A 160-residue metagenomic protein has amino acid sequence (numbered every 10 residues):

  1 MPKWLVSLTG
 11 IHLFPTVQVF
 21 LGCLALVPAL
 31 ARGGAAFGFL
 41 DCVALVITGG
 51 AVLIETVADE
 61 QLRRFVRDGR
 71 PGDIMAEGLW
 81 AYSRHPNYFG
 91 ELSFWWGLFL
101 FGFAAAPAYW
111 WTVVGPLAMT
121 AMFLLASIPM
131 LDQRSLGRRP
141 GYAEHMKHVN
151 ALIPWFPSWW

Functional and structural regions predicted by a protein language model:
M1-T9, D73-W80: Juxtamembrane helix-capping/reentrant segments at transmembrane boundaries
V6, H12-L13, F123: Multi-pass alpha-helical transmembrane bundles in non-GPCR membrane proteins that perform intramembrane catalysis
I11-L21: Hydrophobic alpha-helical transmembrane segments of ABC transporter permease domains
V19-Q61, V66-W160: Hydrophobic transmembrane alpha-helices
